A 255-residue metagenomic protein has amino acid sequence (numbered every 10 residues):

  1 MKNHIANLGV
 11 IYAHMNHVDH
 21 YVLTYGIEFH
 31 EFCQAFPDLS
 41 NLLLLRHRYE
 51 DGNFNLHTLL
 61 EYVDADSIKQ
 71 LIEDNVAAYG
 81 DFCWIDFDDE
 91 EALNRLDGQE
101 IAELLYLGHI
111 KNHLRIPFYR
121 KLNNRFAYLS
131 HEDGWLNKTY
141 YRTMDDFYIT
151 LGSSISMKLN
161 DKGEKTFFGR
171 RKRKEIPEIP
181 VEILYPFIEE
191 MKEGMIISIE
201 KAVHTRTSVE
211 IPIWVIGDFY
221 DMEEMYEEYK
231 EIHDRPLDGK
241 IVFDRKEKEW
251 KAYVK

Functional and structural regions predicted by a protein language model:
M1-K255: Structured alpha/beta or helical-core interaction and ligand-binding surfaces enriched in interleaved
